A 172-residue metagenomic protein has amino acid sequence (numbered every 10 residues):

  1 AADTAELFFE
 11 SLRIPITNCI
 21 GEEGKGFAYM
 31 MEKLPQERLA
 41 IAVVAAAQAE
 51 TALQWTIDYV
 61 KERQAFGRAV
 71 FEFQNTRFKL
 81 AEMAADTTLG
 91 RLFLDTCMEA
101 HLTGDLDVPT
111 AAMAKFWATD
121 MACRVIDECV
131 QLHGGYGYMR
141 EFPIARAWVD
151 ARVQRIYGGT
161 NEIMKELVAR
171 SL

Functional and structural regions predicted by a protein language model:
A1-A5: FAD-binding subdomain of flavoenzyme oxidoreductases
E6-L12, I16, G24-K25, E32-L172: Alpha-helical interface subdomain recognition
